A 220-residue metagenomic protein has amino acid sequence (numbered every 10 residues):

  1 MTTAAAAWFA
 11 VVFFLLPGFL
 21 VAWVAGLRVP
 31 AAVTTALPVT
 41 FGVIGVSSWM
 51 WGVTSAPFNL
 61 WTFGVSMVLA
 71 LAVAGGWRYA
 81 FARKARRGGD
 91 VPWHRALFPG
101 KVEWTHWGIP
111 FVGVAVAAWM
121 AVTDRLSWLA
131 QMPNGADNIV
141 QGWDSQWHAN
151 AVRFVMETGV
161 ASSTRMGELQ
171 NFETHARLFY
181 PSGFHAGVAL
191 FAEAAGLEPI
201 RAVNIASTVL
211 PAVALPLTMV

Functional and structural regions predicted by a protein language model:
M1-W107: Membrane-embedded, hydrophobic transmembrane alpha-helices
V39, V43, S47, V65 (+3 more regions): Lipid-exposed faces of alpha-helical membrane segments in multi-pass integral membrane proteins
I109, A117-V220: Active-site lumenal/periplasmic loops and adjacent helix-entry segments of GT-C-fold, multi-pass membrane
